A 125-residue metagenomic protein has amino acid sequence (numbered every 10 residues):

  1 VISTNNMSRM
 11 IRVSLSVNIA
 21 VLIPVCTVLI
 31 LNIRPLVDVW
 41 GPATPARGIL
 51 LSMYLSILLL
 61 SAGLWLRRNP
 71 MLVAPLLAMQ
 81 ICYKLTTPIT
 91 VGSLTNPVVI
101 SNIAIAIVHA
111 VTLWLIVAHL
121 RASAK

Functional and structural regions predicted by a protein language model:
V1-M7, L120-K125: Membrane-interfacial, low-structure loops and terminal tails that flank and connect transmembrane helices in multi-pass
S3-P45: Membrane-helix boundary elements
M10-A20, I49-S52, L72-L76, P97-I100: Alpha-helical transmembrane segments
N18-L31, L60, M79-T90, A104 (+1 more regions): Membrane-embedded alpha-helical transmembrane segments of multi-pass integral membrane proteins
A20-C26, P42-L66, P75-C82: Core segments of alpha-helical transmembrane spans in multipass integral membrane proteins
D38-G48, P75-L76, L94-I105: Non-cytosolic membrane-interface motifs at loop->transmembrane helix junctions
R67-I100: Membrane-helix boundary connector in multi-pass membrane proteins
A106-K125: Membrane-water interface at the C-terminal end of transmembrane alpha helices
